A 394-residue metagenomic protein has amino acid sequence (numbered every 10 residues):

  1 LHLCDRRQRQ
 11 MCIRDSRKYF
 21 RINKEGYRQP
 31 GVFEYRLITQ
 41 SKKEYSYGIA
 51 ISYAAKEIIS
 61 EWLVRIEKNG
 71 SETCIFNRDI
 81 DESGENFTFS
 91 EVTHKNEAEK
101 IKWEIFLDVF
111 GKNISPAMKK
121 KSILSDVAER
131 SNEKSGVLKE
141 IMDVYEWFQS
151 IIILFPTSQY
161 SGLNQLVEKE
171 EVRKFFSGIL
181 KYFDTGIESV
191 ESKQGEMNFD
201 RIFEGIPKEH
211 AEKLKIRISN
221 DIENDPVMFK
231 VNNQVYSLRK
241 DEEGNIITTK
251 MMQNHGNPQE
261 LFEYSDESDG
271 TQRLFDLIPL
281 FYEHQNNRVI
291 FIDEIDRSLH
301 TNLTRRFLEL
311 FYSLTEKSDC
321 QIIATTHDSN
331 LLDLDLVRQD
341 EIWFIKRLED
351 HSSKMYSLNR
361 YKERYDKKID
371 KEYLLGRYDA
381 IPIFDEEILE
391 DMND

Functional and structural regions predicted by a protein language model:
L1-R9, I13: Single conserved hydrophobic/aromatic residue that forms the stacking wall/gate of nucleotide- or nucleobase-binding
R7-Q10, T248-I388, M392-D394: Switch/communication elements of ASCE P-loop NTPase nucleotide-binding domains
R14-G26, D335-L336: Flexible phosphate/Mg2+-sensing switch loops adjacent to catalytic phosphate-binding sites
Y27-R36, E57-S60: Short, hydrophobic/aromatic-rich segments at coil-to-beta transitions
F33-T39, L63, M252-Q253: Short beta-strand segments that buttress and anchor functional surface loops
Q40-E44, G256-Q259: Glycine-centered tight beta-turn/hairpin loop motif at sheet-sheet or coil-to-beta transitions
S46-K213: Electropositive, glycine-dotted interaction segments that contact anionic polymers or phosphate-rich ligands
W147-V289, R360: Conserved NTPase motor "head" modules and their coupling/switch loops across ABC/AAA+ ATPases, GTPases, and GHKL ATPases
